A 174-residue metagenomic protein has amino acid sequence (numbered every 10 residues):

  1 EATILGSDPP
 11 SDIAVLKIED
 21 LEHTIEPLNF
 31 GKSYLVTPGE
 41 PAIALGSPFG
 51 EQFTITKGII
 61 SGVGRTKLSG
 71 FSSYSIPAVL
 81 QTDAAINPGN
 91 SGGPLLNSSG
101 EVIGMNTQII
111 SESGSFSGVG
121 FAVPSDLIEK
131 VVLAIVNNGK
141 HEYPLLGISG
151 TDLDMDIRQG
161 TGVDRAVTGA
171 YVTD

Functional and structural regions predicted by a protein language model:
E1-T168, T173: Serine-dependent protease modules
